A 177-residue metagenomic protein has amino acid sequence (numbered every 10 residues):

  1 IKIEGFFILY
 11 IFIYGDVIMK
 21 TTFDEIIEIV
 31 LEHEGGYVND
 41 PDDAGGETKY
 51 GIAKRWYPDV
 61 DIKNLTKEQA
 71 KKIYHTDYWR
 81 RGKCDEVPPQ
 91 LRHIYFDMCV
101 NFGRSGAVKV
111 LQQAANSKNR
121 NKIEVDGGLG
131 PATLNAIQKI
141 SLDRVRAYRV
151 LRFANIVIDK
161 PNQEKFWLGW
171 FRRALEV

Functional and structural regions predicted by a protein language model:
K2-I3, F7: Polybasic, lysine-rich low-complexity intrinsically disordered segments
I11-V177: Cell-wall polysaccharide-cleaving catalytic domain and substrate-binding groove, primarily in peptidoglycan/chitin
